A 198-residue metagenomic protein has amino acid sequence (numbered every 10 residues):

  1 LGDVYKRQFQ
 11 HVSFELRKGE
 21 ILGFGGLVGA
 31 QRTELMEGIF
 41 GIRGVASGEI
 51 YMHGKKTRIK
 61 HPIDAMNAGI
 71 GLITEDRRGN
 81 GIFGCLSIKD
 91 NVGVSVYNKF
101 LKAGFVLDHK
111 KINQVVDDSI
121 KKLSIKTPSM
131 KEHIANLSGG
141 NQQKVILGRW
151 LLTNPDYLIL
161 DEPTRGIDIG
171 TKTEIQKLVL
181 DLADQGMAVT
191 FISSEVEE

Functional and structural regions predicted by a protein language model:
L1-Y5: Short, small-residue-biased leader/transition segments that mark boundaries at the very start of proteins
M36-G139: Conserved P-loop NTPase catalytic core
N154: Conserved catalytic motifs of ABC-family nucleotide-binding domains
Y157-I159: Walker B motif beta-strand of ABC-family P-loop ATPases
E162-P163: Walker B catalytic motif
T173-Q185: Helical segment within the ABC ATPase nucleotide-binding domain
M187-I192: Conserved H-loop
